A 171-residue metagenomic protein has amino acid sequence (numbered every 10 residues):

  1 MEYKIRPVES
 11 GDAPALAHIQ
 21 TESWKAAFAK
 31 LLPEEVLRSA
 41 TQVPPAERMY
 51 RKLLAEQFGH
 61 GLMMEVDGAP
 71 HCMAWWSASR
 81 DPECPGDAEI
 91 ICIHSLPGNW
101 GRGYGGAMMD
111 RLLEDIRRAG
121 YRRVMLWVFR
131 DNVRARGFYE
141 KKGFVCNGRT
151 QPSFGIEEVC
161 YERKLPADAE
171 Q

Functional and structural regions predicted by a protein language model:
Y3, P7-A13, H18-L32, V36-G98 (+4 more regions): Acetyl-CoA-dependent GNAT
G68, C72, G103-G105, G143: Conserved phosphate-binding and hydrolysis motifs of nucleotide-dependent enzymes
G86-A88, R122-M125, F129-R136, E140-Q171: C-terminal "cap" of GNAT-fold acetyltransferases
L96-G98, R102, R130-D131: Active-site acidic-Proline motif in GNAT/NAT acetyltransferases
G101-E114, G137-K141: Conserved acetyl-CoA-binding loop-helix of GNAT-fold acetyltransferases
R102, A119-R122: Short coil/turn segments at alpha/beta junctions that flank glycine-rich nucleotide-binding fingerprints
